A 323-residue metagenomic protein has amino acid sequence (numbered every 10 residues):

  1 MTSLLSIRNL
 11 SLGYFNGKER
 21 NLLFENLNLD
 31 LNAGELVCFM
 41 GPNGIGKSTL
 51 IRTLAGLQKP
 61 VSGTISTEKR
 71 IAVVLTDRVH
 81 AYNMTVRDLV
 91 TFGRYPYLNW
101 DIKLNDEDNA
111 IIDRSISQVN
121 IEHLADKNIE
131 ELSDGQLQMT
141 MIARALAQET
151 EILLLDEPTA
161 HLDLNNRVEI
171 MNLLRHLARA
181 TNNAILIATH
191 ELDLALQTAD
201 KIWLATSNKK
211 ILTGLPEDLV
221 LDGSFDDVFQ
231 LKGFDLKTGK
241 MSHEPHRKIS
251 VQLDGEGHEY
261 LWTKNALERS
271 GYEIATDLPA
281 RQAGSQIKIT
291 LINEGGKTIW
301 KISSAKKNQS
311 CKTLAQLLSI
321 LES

Functional and structural regions predicted by a protein language model:
L5, L22-N26: Conserved structural motif at the start of ABC-family nucleotide-binding domains
M40-P42: The feature captures the beta-strand-to-loop junction immediately N-terminal to the Walker
A55: Helix-to-loop junction immediately C-terminal to a conserved catalytic motif
D106-L124: Conserved ABC ATPase "signature" region
N128-L132, Q136: Conserved ABC ATPase signature
L153-D156: Catalytic Walker B motif of ABC-type/P-loop ATPase nucleotide-binding domains
T189-H190: H-loop/switch region of ABC-family ATPase nucleotide-binding domains
